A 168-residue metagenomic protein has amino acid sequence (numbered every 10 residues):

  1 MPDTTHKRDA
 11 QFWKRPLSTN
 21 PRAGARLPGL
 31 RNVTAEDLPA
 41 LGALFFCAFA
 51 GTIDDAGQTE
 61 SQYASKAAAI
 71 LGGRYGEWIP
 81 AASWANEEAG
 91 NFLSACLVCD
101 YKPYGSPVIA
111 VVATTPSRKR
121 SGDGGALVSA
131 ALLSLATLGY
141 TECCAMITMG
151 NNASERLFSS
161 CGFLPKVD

Functional and structural regions predicted by a protein language model:
M1-K7, G125, M149-V167: Conserved active-site alpha-helix within GNAT-family acetyltransferase domains
M1-T34: Acyl-donor-binding surface of acyltransferase catalytic domains
G29-F46, A50-D54: A short beta-loop-alpha structural element at the N-terminal edge of CoA-dependent acyl/N-acetyltransferase catalytic
D54-P107, V112: A conserved beta-strand-loop-helix scaffold within acyl/acetyltransferase catalytic domains
C96, G105-A110, R118-S121, S154-E155 (+1 more regions): Extended hydrophobic-aromatic, low-complexity segments
V112-T114, I147: Hydrophobic adenine-recognition pocket in adenosine-nucleotide-binding enzymes
T114, R120-T137, E155-S160: Conserved acetyl-CoA-binding loop-helix of GNAT-fold acetyltransferases
L135-I147: Conserved GNAT acetyl-CoA-binding A-motif
